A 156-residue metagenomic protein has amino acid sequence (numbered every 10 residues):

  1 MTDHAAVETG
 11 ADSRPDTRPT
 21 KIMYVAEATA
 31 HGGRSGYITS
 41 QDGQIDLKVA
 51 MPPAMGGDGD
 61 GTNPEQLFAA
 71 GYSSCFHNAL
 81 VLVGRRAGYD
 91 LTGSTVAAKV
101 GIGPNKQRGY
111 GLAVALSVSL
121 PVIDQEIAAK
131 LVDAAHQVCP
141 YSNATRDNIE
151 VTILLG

Functional and structural regions predicted by a protein language model:
T2-A70, H77-G156: Extended beta-strand/beta-hairpin segments
